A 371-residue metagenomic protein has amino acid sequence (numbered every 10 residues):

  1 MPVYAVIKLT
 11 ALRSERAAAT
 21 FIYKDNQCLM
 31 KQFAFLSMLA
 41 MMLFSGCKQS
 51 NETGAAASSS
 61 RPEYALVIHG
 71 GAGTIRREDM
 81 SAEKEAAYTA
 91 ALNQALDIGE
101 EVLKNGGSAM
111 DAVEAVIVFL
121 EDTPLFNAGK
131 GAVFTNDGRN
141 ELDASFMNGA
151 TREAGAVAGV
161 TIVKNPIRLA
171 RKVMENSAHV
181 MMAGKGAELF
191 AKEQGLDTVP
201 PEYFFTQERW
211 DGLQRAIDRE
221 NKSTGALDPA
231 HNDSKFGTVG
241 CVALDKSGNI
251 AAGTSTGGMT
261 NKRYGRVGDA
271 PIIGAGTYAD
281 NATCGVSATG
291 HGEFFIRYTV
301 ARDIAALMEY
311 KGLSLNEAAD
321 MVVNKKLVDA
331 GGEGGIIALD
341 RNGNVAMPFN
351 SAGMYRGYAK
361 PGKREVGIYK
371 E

Functional and structural regions predicted by a protein language model:
M1-R61: Bacterial Sec-dependent N-terminal signal peptides
K48-E371: Alpha/propeptide regions of enzymes that mature by internal proteolysis
